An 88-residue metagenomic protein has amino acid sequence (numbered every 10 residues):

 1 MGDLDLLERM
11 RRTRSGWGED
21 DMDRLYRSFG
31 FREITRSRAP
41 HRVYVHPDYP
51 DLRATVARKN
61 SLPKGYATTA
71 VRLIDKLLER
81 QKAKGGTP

Functional and structural regions predicted by a protein language model:
M1-R36, H46-P88: Basic nucleic-acid-binding interfaces
H41-V45: Positively charged interface segments
